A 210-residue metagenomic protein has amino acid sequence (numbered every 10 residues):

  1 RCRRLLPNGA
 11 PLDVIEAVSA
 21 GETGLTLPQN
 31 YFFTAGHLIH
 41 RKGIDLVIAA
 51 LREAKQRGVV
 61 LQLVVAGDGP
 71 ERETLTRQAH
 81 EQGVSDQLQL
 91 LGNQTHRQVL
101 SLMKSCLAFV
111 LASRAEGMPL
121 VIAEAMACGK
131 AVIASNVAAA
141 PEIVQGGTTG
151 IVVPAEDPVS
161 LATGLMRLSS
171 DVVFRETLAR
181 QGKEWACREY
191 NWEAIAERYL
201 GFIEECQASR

Functional and structural regions predicted by a protein language model:
G9: Carbohydrate-associated surface elements
G24-K42, I48-R52: Conserved donor-binding/catalytic core segment of Leloir-type glycosyltransferases
T76-Q94: Nucleotide-activated donor-binding/catalytic signature segment of Leloir-type glycosyltransferases, i.e., the conserved
N93-Q94, S101-C106: Short alpha-helical donor nucleotide-sugar binding micro-motif in glycosyltransferases
R114: Aromatic "clamp/platform" in nucleotide-sugar-dependent glycosyltransferases that forms part of the donor/acceptor
A131-A134, V144: Short hydrophobic beta-strand element within catalytic cores of glycosyltransferases and related nucleotide-activated
G146-G147, I151-P158, R167-V172: Conserved acidic donor-binding segment of nucleotide-sugar-dependent glycosyltransferases
S160, R167, F174-E189, R198-G201: A short, well-ordered alpha-helix in the C-terminal region of glycosyltransferases
